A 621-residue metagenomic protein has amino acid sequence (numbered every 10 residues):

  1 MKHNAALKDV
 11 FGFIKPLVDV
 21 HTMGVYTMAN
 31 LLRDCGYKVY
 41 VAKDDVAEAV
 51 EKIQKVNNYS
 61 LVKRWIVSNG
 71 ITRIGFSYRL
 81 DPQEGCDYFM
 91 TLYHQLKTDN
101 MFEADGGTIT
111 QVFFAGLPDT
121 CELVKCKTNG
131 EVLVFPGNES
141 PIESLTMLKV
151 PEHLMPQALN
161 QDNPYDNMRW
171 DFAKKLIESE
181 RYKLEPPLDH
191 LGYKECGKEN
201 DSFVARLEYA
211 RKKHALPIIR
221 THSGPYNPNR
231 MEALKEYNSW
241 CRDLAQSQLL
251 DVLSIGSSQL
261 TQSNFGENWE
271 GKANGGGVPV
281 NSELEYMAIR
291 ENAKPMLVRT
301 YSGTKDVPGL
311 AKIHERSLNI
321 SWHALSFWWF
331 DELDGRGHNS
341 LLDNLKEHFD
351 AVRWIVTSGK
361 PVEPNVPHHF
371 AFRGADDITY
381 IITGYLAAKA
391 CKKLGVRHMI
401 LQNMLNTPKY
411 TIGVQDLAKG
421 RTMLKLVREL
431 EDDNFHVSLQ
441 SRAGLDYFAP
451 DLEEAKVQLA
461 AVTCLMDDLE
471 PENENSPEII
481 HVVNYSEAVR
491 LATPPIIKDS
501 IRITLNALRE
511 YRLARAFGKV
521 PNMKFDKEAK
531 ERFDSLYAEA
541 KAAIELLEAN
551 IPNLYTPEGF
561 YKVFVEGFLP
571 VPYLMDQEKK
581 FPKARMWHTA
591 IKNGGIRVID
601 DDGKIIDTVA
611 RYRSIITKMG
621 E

Functional and structural regions predicted by a protein language model:
K2-Q83: A short, structured N-terminal alpha-helical element that caps or precedes a catalytic domain
K15, K43, Y78, N403 (+2 more regions): Active-site proximal loops enriched in glycine and acidic residues that flank catalytic Cys/His/Asp and coordinate
P16-D19, V50-I53, G335, N339-L342 (+4 more regions): Alpha-helix capping and helix-loop boundary segments enriched in small/acidic/polar residues
D34, D99-D105, S321, S358 (+4 more regions): Secondary-structure transition/capping motifs at alpha-helix termini and the adjoining loop/turn into the next element
K43-N69, L80-C86, M90-P408, G603 (+1 more regions): Catalytic alpha/beta active-site cores
I74-L80, I109-P118, Q440-R442, V483-Y485: Glycine-rich beta-strand-to-loop/alpha-helix junction loops that act as flexible
V414-E431, S438-R585: Active-site capping/gating regions of soluble enzymes
G559-E621: Extended hydrophobic packing segments that form well-structured cores
